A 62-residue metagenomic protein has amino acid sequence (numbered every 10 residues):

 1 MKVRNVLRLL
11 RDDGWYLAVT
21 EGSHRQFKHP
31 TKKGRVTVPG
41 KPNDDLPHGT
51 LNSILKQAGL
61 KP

Functional and structural regions predicted by a protein language model:
M1-V19, S23-P62: Basic nucleic-acid-binding interfaces
